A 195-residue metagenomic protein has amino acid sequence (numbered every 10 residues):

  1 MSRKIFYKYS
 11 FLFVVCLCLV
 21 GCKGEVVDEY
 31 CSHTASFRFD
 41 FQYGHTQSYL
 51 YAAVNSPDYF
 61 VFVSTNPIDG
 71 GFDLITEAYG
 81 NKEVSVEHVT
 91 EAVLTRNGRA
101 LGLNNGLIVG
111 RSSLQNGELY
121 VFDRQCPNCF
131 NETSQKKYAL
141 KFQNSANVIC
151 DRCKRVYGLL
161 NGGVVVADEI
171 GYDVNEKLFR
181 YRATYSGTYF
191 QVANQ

Functional and structural regions predicted by a protein language model:
M1-F11: Bacterial N-terminal signal peptides that target proteins for export
Y9, C22-E25: N-terminal export/targeting leaders of redox proteins
V15, L119, Q143-A146: Residue-level signal for mature regions of secreted extracellular proteins and peptides
L17-G21: C-terminal motif of bacterial Sec signal peptides marking the signal peptidase cleavage site
V26-L140, F179-Q195: N-terminal pre-ligand scaffold of iron-sulfur
H33-T34, K136-N144, N161-D168: Short cysteine/histidine-rich zinc-coordinating motifs and their immediately flanking basic loops
C126, C150-C153: Short cysteine clusters
R152-Q195: Short Fe-S-cluster ligation motifs
